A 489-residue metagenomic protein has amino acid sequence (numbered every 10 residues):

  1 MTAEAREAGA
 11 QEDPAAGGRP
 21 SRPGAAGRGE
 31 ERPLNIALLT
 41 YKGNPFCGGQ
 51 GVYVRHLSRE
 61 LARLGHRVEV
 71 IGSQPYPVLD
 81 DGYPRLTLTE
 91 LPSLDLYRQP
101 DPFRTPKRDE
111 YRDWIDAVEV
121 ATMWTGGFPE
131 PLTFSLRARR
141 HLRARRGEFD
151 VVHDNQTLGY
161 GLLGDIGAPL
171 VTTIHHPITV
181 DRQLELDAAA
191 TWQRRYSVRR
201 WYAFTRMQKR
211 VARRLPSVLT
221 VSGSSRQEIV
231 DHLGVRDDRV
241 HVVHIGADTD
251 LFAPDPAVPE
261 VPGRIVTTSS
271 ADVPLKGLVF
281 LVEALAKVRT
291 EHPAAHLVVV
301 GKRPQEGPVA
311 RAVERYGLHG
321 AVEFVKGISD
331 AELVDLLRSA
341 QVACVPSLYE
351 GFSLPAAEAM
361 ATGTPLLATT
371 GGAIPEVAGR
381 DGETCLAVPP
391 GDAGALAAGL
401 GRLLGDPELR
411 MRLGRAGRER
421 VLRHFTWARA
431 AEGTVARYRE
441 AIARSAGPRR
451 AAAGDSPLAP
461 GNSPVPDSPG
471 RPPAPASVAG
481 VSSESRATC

Functional and structural regions predicted by a protein language model:
T2, G9, G24-P33, I71-R137: A conserved catalytic-core segment of Leloir-type glycosyltransferases
P102-G126, I166-K209: Acceptor-binding helix/loop patch of EC 2.4 sugar-transfer enzymes, predominantly nucleotide-sugar-dependent
S224, G246: Carbohydrate-associated surface elements
V258-L285: Conserved donor-binding/catalytic core segment of Leloir-type glycosyltransferases
G307-I328: Nucleotide-activated donor-binding/catalytic signature segment of Leloir-type glycosyltransferases, i.e., the conserved
L348: Aromatic "clamp/platform" in nucleotide-sugar-dependent glycosyltransferases that forms part of the donor/acceptor
P365-A368: Short hydrophobic beta-strand element within catalytic cores of glycosyltransferases and related nucleotide-activated
R380-D381, C385-A393, R402-P407: Conserved acidic donor-binding segment of nucleotide-sugar-dependent glycosyltransferases
